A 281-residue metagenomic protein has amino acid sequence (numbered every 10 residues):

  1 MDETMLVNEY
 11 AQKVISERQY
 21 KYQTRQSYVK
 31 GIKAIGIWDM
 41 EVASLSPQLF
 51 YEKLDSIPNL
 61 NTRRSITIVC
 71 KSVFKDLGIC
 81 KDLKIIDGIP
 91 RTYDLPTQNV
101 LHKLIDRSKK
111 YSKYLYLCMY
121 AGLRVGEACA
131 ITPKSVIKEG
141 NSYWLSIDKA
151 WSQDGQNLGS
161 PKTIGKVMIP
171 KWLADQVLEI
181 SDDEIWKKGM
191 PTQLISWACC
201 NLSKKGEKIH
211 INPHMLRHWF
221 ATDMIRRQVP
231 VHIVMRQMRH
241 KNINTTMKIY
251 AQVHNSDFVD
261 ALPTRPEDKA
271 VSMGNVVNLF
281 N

Functional and structural regions predicted by a protein language model:
D2-G31, L54-N61: Short, aromatic/basic-rich helix-turn unit that serves as a nucleic-acid recognition element
Y20, L95, M238-P263: Catalytic-site neighborhood detector that most strongly recognizes the C-terminal catalytic loop/helix of tyrosine
G31-I85, G122-G126: N-terminal DNA-binding recognition helix of tyrosine site-specific recombinases/integrases
L60, R64, L83-V125, C129: Basic, Lys/Arg- and aromatic-enriched nucleic-acid-binding interface segment
Q98, I131-Q176: Conserved tyrosine-mediated DNA breakage-rejoining catalytic core shared by Y-recombinases
V136-G140, V229-I249: Short, polar N-cap/turn motifs at the start of nucleic acid-interacting alpha helices
S160-K166, K171, T264-N281: C-terminal secondary-structure termini that scaffold catalytic or DNA-interacting sites
P170-K208, F220: Active-site/catalytic core of tyrosine-dependent DNA strand-transfer enzymes
